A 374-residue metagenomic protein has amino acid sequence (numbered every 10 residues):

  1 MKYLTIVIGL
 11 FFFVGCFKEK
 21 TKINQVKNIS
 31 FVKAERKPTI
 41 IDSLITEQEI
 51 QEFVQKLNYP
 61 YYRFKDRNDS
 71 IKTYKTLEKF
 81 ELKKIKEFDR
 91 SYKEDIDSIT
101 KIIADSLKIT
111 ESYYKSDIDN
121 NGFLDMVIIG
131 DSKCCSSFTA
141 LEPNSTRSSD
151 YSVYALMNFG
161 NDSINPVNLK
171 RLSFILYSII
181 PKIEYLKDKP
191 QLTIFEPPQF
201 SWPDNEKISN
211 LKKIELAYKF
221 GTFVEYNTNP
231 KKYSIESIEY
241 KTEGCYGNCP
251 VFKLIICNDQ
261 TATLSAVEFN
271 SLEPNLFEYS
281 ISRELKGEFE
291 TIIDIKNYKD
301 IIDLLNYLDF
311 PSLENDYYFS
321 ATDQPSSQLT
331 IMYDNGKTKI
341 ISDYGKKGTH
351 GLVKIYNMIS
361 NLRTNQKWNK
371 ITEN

Functional and structural regions predicted by a protein language model:
M1-S30: Bacterial Sec-dependent N-terminal signal peptides
E19-K37, I41-Q55, P60, I85-E94 (+6 more regions): Short, well-ordered, aromatic-rich surface patches in folded extracellular/luminal domains
I50, K72-E78: Intrinsic low-complexity, disordered N-terminal segments enriched in polar/charged/small residues
R67, L77-F88, L107: Intrinsically disordered, compositionally biased low-complexity regions
I118-D131, D188-F195: Acidic/hydrophobic-patterned starts of short beta strands in beta-sheet-rich repeat architectures
L124, S132-S136, T261-T263: Primarily extracytoplasmic ectodomains and periplasmic/lumenal surface modules that are beta-strand-rich
K253-L272: Short, flexible N-terminal segments of the mature chain
V267-L313, H350-V353: A short-motif feature that recognizes glycine-rich, charge-decorated loops that bind or process nucleotide phosphates
